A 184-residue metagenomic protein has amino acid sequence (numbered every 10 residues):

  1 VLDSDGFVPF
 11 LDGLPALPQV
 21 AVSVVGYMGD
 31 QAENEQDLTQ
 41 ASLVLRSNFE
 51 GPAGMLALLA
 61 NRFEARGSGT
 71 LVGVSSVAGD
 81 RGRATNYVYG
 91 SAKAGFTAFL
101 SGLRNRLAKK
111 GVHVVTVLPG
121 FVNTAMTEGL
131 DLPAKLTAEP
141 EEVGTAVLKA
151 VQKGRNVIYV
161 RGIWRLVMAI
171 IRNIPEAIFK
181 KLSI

Functional and structural regions predicted by a protein language model:
V1-D5: Rossmann-fold cofactor-recognition segment
G26-S42, T85: Conserved mid-core segment of classical short-chain dehydrogenase/reductases
L56, A92: Active-site helix of classical SDR
S76: Residue(s) in the substrate-gating loop at a strand-loop-helix junction that position the organic substrate next
R81, G102-H113: Active-site-adjacent segment of SDR/Rossmann-fold oxidoreductases
R81-Y87: Active-site loop immediately N-terminal to the catalytic Tyr-X3-Lys motif of short-chain dehydrogenase/reductase
T116, L132-A169: C-terminal helical subdomain
